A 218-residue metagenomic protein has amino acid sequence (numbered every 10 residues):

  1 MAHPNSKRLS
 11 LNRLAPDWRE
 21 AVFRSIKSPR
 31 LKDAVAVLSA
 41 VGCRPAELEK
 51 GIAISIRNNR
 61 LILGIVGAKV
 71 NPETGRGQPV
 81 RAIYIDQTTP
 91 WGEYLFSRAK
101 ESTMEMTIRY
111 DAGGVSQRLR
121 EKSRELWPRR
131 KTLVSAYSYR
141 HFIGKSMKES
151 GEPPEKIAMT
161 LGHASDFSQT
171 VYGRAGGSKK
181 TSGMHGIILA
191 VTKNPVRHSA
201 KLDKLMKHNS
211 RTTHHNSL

Functional and structural regions predicted by a protein language model:
M1-D17, P72-Q87: DNA breakage-rejoining catalytic core of tyrosine-based enzymes
N12-P45: Basic, Lys/Arg- and aromatic-enriched nucleic-acid-binding interface segment
V35, H141-E149: Short, amphipathic alpha-helical "recognition" segments used to contact nucleic acids or chromatin
L48, V134, G144, G151-H163: Active-site-proximal segment of tyrosine recombinases
K50-E93: Conserved tyrosine-mediated DNA breakage-rejoining catalytic core shared by Y-recombinases
D86-T132, Y137-S138: Active-site/catalytic core of tyrosine-dependent DNA strand-transfer enzymes
L161-L189: Catalytic-site neighborhood detector that most strongly recognizes the C-terminal catalytic loop/helix of tyrosine
G186-L218: C-terminal secondary-structure termini that scaffold catalytic or DNA-interacting sites
